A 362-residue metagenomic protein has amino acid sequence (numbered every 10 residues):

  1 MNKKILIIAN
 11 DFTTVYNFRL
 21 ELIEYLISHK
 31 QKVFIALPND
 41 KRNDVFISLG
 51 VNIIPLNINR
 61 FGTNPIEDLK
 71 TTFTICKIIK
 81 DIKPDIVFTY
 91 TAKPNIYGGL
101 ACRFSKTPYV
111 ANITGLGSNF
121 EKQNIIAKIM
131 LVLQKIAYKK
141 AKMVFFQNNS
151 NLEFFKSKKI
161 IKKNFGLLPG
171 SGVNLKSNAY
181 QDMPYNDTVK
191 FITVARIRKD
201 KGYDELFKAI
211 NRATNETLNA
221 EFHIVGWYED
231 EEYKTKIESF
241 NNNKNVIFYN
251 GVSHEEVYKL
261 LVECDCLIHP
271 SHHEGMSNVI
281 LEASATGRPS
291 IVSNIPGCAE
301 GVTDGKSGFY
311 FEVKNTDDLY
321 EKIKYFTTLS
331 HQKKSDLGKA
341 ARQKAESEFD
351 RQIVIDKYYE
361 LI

Functional and structural regions predicted by a protein language model:
L37-K41, V194, E221-K234: Glycosyltransferase donor-sugar binding loop
I54, K135-Y180, N186: Donor nucleotide-sugar binding/catalytic pocket of nucleotide-sugar-dependent glycosyltransferases
M183-K201, F207-I210, H223: Conserved donor-binding/catalytic core segment of Leloir-type glycosyltransferases
T235-V252: Nucleotide-activated donor-binding/catalytic signature segment of Leloir-type glycosyltransferases, i.e., the conserved
H272: Aromatic "clamp/platform" in nucleotide-sugar-dependent glycosyltransferases that forms part of the donor/acceptor
P289-V292: Short hydrophobic beta-strand element within catalytic cores of glycosyltransferases and related nucleotide-activated
D304-G305, F309-T316, Y325-H331: Conserved acidic donor-binding segment of nucleotide-sugar-dependent glycosyltransferases
D318, Y325, Q332-E348, K357-E360: A short, well-ordered alpha-helix in the C-terminal region of glycosyltransferases
